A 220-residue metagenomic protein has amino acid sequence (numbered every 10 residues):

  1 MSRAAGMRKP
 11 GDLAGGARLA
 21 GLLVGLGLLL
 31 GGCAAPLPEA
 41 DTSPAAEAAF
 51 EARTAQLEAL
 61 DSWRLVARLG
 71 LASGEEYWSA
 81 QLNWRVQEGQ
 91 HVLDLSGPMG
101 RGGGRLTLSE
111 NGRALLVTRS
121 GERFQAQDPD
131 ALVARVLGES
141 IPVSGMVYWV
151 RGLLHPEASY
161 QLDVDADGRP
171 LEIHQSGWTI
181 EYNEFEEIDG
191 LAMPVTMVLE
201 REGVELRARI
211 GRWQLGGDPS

Functional and structural regions predicted by a protein language model:
M1-C33: Sec-dependent bacterial lipoprotein signal peptides
G27-E51: Bacterial Sec signal peptide processing site at the extreme N-terminus
A55-E75: A short, Trp-centered hydrophobic/proline-enriched beta-strand micro-motif
S73-Y77, P98-G103, E202-G203: Solvent-exposed loop/turn segments connecting transmembrane beta-strands in outer-membrane beta-barrel proteins
L82-R85, R105-L108, N183-E187: Extended lipid/amphipathic-ligand handling interfaces
Q90-S140: An acidic-aromatic
A131-D167: Solvent-exposed helix/loop surface patches that form functional interfaces
G152-S220: Gly/Pro-enriched, hydrophobic low-complexity segments that function as extracytoplasmic propeptides/linkers
